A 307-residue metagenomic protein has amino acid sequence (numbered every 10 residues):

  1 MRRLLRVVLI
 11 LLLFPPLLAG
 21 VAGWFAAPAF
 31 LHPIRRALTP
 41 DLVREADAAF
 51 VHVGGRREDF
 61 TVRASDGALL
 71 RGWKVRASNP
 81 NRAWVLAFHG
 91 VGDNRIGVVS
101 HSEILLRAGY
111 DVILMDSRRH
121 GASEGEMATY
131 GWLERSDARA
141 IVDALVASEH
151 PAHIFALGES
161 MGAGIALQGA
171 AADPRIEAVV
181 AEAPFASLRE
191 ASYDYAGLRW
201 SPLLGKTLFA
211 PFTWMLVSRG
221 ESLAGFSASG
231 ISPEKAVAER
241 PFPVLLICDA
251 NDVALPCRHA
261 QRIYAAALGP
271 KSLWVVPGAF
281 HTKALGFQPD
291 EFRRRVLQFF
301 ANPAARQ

Functional and structural regions predicted by a protein language model:
L4-V8, L13-R63: An N-terminal hydrophobic leader/cap segment in hydrolases
V91-I104, S117: The serine-hydrolase catalytic nucleophile loop
G97, A128-E149: Alpha/beta-hydrolase active-site loop
I104-E124: Conserved alpha/beta-hydrolase
G169-F226, K235-A236: Hydrolase active-site cap/lid region
E239-P241, L246-C248, D252: Short beta-strand/loop motif that positions the catalytic acidic residue of the alpha/beta-hydrolase fold
V253-H259: Conserved alpha/beta-hydrolase "acid-adjacent" motif
F287-Q307: Catalytic active-site module of serine/aspartate enzymes centered on a nucleophile-bearing elbow/loop
